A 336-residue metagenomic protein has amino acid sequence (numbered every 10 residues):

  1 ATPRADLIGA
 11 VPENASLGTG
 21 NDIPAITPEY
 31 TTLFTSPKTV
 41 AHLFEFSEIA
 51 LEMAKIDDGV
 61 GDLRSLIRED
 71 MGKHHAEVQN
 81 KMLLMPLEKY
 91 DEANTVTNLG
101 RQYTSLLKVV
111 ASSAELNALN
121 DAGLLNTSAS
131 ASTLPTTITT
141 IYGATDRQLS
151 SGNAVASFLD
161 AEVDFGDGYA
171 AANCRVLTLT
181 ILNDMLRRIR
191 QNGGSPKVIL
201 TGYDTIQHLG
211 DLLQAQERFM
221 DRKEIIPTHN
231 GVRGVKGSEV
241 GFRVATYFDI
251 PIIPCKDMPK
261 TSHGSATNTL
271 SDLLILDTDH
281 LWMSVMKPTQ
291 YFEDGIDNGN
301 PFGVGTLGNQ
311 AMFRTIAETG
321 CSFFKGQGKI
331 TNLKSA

Functional and structural regions predicted by a protein language model:
A1-A336: Flexible, glycine/threonine- and acidic-rich loop/arm segments that mediate assembly and lattice contacts in viral
